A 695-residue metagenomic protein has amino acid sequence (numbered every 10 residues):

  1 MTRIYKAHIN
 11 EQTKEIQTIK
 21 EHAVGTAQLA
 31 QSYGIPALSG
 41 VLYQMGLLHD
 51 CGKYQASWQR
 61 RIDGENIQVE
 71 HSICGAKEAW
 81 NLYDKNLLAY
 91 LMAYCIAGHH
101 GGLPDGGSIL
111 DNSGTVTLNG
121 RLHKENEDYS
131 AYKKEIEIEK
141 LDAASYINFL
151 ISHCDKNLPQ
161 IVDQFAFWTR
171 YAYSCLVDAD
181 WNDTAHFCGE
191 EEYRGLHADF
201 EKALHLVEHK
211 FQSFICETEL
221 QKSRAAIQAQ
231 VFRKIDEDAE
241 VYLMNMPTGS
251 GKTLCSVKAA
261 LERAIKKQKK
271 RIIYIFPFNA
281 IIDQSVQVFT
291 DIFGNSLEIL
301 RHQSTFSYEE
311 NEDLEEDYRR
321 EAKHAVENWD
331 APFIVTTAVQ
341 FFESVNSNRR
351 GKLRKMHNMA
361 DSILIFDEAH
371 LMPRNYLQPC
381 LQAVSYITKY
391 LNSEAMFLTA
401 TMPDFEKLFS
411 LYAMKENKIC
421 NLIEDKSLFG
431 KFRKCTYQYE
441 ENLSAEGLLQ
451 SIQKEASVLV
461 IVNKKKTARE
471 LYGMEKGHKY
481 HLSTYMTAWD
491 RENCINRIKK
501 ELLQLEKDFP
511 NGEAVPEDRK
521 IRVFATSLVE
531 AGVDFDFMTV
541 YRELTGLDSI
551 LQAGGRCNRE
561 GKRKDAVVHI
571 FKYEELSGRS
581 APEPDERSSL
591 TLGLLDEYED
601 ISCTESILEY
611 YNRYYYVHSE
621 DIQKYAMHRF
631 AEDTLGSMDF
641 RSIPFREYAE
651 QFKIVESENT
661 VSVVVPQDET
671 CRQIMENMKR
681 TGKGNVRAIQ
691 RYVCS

Functional and structural regions predicted by a protein language model:
M1-E15, I19-L206: Accessory nucleic-acid engagement/destabilization modules that flank
A7-K14, L300-E316, N463-K466, K479-K499 (+1 more regions): Conserved helicase motor
D238-L261: Walker A/P-loop
L261, Q268-F293, Q303-F306, D404: Conserved Walker A/P-loop ATP-binding site and its immediately adjacent core in helicase/helicase-like ATPase domains
N295-N346: Inter-Walker segment of RecA-like/P-loop motor cores
V339-F342, K352-Y390, A395: SF2 helicase catalytic motif II
T388, E446-E455, K466, E470 (+6 more regions): C-terminal helicase lobe and adjacent C-terminal extensions/tails of nucleic-acid helicase motors
E394, L398-K454: Interdomain hinge/linker at the junction between the two RecA-like core domains of SF2 helicases
